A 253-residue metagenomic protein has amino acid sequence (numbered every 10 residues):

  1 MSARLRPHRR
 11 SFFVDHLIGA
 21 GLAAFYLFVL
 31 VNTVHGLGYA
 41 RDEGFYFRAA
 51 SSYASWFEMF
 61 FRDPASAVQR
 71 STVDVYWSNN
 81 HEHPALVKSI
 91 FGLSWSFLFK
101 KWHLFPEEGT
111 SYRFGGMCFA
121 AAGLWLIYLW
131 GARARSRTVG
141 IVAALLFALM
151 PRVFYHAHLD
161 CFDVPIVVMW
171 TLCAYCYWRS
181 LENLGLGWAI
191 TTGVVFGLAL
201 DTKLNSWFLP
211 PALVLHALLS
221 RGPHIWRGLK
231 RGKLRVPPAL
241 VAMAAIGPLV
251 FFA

Functional and structural regions predicted by a protein language model:
M1-V29, A122-W125, A132, T138-I141 (+2 more regions): Start-transfer (signal-anchor) and selected internal transmembrane alpha helices of multi-pass inner/ER membrane
V14-E43, S51, W56-E58, R70-D74 (+3 more regions): Transmembrane signal-anchor helices characteristic of membrane glycosylation enzymes that use polyprenol
A40, H158-P165: Short acidic/glycine- and proline-prone juxtamembrane loop motifs at membrane-interface regions of multi-pass membrane
Y46-F60, H83-S89, L198, V214-A253: Transmembrane-lumen/periplasm boundary regions of multi-pass, lipid-linked membrane glycan transferases
F114-A134, L172-C176: Transmembrane-helix motifs of polytopic, lipid-linked glycan transferases
T138, C173-A189: Membrane-interface transmembrane helices that cradle and orient dolichyl/undecaprenyl
A143-A148, Y155, Y175, F196 (+2 more regions): Short helix- or helix-capping micro-motifs that position conserved polar/aromatic residues at function-defining sites
I190-T191, N205-P223: Transmembrane-embedded, aromatic-rich helix segments that form part of the hydrophobic channel/pocket engaging
